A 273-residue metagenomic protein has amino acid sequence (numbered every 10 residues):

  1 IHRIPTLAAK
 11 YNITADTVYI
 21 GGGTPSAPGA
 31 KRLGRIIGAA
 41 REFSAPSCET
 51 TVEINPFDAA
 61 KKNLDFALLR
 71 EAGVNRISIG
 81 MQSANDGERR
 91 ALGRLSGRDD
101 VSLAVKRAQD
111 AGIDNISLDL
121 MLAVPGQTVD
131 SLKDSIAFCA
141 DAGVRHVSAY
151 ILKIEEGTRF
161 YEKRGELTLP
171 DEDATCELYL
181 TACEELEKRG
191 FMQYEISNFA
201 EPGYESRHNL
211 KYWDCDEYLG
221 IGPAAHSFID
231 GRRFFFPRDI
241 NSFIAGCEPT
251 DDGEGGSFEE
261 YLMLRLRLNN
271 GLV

Functional and structural regions predicted by a protein language model:
I1-A8, I13-V273: C-terminal scaffold of the Radical SAM
